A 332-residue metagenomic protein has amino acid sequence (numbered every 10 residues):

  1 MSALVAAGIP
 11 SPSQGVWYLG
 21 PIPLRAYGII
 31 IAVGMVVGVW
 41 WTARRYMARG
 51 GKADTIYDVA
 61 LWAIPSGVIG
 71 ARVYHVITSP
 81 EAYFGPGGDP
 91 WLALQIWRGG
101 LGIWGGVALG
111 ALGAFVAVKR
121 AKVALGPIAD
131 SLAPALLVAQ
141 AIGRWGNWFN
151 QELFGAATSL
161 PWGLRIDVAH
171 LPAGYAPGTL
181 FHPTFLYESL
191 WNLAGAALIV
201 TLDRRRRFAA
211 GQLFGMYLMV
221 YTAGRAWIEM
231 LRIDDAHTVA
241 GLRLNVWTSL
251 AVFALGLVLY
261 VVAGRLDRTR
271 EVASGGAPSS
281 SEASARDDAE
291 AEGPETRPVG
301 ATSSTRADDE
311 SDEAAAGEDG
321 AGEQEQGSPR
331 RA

Functional and structural regions predicted by a protein language model:
M1-A332: A feature for loop-to-transmembrane-helix boundaries and adjacent hydrophobic helices in multi-pass integral membrane
